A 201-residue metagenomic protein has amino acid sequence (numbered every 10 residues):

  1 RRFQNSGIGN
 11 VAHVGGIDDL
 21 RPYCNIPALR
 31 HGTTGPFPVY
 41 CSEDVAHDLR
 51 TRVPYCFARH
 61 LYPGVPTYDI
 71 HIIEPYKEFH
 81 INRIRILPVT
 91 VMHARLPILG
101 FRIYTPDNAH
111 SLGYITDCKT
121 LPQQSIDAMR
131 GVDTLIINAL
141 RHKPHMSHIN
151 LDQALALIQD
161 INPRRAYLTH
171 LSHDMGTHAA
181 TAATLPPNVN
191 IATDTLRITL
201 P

Functional and structural regions predicted by a protein language model:
R1-Y114, Q124-D127, A180-P201: Binuclear metal-dependent hydrolase catalytic cores
P122-T134, A139-P201: Binuclear metal-ion centers of metallo-dependent hydrolases, dominated by the metallo-beta-lactamase
